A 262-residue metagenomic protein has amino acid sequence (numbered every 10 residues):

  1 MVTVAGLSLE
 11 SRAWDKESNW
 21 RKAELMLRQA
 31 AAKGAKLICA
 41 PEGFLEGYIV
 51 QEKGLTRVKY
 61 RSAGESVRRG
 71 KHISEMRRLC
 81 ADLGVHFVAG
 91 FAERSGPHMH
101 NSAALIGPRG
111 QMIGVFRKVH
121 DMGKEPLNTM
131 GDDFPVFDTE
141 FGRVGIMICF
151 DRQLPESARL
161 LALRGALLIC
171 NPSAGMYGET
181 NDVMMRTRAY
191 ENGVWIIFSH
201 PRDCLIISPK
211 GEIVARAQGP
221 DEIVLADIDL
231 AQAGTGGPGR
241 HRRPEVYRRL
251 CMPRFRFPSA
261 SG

Functional and structural regions predicted by a protein language model:
M1-G6: Extreme N-terminal starter segment of soluble prokaryotic enzymes
S8-E10, P41, R117, H200: Residue-level recognition of beta-strand->loop/alpha-helix junctions
S8-M26: N-terminal phosphate-binding loop and adjacent alpha-helix
K16, L25-R109, G178-T187: Cys-nucleophile CN-hydrolase/nitrilase-fold catalytic domain and related Cys-dependent amidase chemistry that acts on
L45, M112-I113, I213: Hydrophobic "anchor" residues
E65, R78, R94-L167, P172 (+4 more regions): Active-site catalytic loop in hydrolytic enzyme cores
E65-H86, R152-V224: CN hydrolase (nitrilase-like) catalytic-core segments centered on the catalytic cysteine and neighboring Lys/Glu
V136-D138, T187-R188, I197-G262: C-terminal beta-strand edge segments of enzyme domains
